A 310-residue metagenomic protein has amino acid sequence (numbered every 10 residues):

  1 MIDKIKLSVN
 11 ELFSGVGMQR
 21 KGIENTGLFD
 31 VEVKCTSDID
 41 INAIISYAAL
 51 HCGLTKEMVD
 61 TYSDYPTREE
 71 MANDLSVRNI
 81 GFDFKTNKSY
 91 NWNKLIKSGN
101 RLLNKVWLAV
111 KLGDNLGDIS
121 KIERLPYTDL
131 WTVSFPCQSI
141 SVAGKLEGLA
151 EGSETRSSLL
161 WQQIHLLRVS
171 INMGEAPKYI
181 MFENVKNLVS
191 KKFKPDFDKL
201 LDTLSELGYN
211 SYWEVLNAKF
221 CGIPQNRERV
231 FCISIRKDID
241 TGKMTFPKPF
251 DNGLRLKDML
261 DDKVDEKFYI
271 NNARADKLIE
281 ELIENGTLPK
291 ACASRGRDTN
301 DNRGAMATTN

Functional and structural regions predicted by a protein language model:
M1-V33, I44, N79, N87 (+6 more regions): S-adenosyl-L-methionine-dependent DNA methyltransferase catalytic core
I2-P177, K186-K191, P195-F197: Core alpha/beta nucleotide-donor-binding catalytic domains of modification enzymes
N42, Y65-E69, W161-L166, M173 (+3 more regions): Short C-terminal domain-edge/linker segments immediately following a structured domain
D60-P66, I180-V189, E281-R297: A broadly tuned preference for mixed-charge, low-complexity surface segments
I140, I223, F246: Short clusters of hydrophobic/aromatic residues that line enzyme substrate/ligand-binding pockets
S157-R236: Conserved Class I SAM-dependent methyltransferase catalytic core
